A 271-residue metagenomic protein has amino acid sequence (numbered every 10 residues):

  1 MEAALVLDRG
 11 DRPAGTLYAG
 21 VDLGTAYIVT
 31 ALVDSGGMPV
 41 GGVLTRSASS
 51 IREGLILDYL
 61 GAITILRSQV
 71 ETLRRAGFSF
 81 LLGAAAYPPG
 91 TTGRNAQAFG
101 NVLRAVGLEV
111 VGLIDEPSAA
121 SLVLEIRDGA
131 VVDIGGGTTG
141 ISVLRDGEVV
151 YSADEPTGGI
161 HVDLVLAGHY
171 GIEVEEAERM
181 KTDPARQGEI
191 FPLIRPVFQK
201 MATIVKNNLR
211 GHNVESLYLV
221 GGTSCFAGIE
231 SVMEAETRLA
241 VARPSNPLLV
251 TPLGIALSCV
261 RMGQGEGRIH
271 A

Functional and structural regions predicted by a protein language model:
M1-L23, V33-I134, E148-L253, L257-A271: Nucleotide/phosphate-binding catalytic cleft detector across ATP-hydrolyzing and phosphate-transferring enzymes
I28-V33, T139-V143: Short beta-strand scaffold segments in enzyme catalytic cores
